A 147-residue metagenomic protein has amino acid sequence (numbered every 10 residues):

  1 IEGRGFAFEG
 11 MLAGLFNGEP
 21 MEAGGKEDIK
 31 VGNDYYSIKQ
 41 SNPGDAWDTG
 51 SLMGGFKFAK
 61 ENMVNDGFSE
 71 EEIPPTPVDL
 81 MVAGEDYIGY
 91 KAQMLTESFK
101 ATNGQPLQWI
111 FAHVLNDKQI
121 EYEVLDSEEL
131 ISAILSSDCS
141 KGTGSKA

Functional and structural regions predicted by a protein language model:
I1-D34, I38-A147: Nucleic-acid endonuclease domains
